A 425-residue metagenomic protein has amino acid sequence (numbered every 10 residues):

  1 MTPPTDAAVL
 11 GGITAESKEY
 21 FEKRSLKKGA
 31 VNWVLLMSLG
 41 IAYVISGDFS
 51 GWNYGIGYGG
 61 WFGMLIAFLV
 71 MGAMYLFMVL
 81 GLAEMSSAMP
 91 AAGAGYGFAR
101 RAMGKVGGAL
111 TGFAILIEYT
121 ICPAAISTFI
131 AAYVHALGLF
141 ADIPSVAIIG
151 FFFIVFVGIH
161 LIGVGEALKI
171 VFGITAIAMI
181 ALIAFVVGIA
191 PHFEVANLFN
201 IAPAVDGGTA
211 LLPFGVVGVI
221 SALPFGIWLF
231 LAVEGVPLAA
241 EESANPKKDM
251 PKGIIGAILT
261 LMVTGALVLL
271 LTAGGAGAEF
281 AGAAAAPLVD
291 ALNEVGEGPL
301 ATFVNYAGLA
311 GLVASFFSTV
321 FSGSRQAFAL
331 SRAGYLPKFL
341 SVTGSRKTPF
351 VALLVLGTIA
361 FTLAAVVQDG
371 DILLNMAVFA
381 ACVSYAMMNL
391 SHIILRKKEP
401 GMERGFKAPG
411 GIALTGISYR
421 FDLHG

Functional and structural regions predicted by a protein language model:
M1-Y54, Y58-L65, Y75-L80, A91-A92 (+3 more regions): Membrane-interface "cap" regions at the ends of multi-pass membrane proteins
S25, I170, F339-T348, Y385-G425: C-terminal membrane-solvent junction of multi-pass transporters and transport-like membrane proteins
K28, F49-I148, A257-V263: Extracellular loop-to-transmembrane helix junctions
V31-S50, G188, G207-T272, P299-T319 (+1 more regions): Hydrophobic, membrane-embedded alpha-helices of multi-pass small-molecule transporters
A91, A114-F129, F230-S243, G298-K338 (+1 more regions): Membrane-helix boundary/coupling elements in multi-pass transport proteins
G97-F98, G104, H135-F140, A204-T209 (+3 more regions): TM-loop-TM module centered on a large, flexible mid-protein loop between adjacent transmembrane helices in multi-pass
A131, S145-I201, I254-I258, L374-M387 (+1 more regions): Membrane-interface loop-to-helix entry segments
L137, A176-D206, I227, L270-A276 (+1 more regions): Hydrophobic alpha-helical segments and their helix-loop junctions in multi-pass secondary transporters
